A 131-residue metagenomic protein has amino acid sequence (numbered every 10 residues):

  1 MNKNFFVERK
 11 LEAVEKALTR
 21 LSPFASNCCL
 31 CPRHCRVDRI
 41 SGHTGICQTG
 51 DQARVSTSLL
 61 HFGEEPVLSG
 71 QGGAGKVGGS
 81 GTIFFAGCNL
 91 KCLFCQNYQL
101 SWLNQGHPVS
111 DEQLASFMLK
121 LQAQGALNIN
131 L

Functional and structural regions predicted by a protein language model:
M1-G78: Flexible, acidic/Gly-rich N-terminal and inter-domain linker regions that tether and position cofactor-handling modules
C47-L131: Conserved Radical SAM active-site core
